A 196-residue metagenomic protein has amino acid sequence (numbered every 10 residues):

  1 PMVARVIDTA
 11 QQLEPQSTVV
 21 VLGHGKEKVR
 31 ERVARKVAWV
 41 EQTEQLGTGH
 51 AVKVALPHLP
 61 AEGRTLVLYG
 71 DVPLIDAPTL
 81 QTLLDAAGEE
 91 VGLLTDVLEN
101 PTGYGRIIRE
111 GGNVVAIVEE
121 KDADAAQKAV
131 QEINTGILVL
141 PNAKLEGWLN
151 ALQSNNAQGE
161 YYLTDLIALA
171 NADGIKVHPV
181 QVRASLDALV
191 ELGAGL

Functional and structural regions predicted by a protein language model:
M2-D85: Conserved N-terminal catalytic core of the sugar/cofactor nucleotidyltransferase
E27, R35, I75-A157, T164-L166 (+1 more regions): Conserved core of the sugar-phosphate nucleotidyltransferase
Q42, L68-D71, L94, P141 (+1 more regions): A secondary-structure boundary/capping signal
Q45-T48, N100, L186-A188: A short acidic, often aromatic-flanked loop/helix-cap motif at beta-alpha or helix-coil junctions that lines enzyme
V54-P57, R106-R109, A194-L196: Short, surface-exposed amphipathic charged segments that create phosphate/polyanion-binding patches used for binding
R183-L196: Extended, small-residue-rich solenoid/repeat segments and analogous flexible loops that form exposed scaffolds
